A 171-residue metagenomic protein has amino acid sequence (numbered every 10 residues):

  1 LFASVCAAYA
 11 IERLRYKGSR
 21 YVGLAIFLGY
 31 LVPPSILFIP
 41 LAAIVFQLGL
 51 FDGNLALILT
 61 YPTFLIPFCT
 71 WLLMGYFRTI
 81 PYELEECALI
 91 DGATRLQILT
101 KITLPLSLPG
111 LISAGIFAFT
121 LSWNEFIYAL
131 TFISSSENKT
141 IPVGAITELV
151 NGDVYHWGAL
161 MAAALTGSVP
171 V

Functional and structural regions predicted by a protein language model:
L1-V171: A structural signal for multi-pass alpha-helical bundles of membrane permease subunits that mediate small-molecule
